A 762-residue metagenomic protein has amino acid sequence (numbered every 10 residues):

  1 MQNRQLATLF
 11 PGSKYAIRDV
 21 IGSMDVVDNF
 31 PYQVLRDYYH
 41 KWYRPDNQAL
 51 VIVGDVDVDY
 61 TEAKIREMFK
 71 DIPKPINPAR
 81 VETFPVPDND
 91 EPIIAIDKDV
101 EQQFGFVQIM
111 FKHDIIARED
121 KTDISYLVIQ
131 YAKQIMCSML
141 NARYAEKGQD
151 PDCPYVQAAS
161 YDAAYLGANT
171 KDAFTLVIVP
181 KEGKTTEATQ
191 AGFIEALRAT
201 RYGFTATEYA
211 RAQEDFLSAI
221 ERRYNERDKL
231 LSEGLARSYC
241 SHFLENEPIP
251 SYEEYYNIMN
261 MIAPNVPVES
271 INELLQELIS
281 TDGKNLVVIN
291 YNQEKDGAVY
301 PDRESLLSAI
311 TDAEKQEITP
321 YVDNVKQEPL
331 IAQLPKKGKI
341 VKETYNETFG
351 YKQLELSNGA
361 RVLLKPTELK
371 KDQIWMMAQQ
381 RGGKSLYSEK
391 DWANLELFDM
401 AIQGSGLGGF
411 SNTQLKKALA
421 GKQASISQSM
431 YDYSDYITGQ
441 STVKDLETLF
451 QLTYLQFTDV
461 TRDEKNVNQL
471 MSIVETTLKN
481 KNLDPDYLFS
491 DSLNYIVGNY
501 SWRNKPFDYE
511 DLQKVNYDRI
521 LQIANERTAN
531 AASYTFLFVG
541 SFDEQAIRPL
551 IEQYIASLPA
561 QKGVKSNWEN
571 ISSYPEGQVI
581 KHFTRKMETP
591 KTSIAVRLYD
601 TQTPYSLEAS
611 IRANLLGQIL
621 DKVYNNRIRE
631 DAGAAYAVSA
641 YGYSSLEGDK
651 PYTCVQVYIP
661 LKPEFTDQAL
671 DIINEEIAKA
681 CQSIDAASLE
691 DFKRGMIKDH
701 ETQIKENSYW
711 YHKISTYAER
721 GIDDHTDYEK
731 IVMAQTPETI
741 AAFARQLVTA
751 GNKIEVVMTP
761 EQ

Functional and structural regions predicted by a protein language model:
M1-D25, N47-V53, Q103-I124, Y144-N265 (+11 more regions): M16 family metallopeptidases and their MPP-like homologs
M1-F10, Y15-V34, Y38-P45, V53 (+4 more regions): Hydrophobic, small-residue-rich alpha-helical packing segments that form membrane-like cores
P31-R36, V515-Q522: Append "and occasionally in soluble cytosolic enzymes with long acidic Gly/Pro-rich linkers
Y43, T528-A529: Flexible, low-complexity linker/tail segments at the boundary of structured domains
D57-Y131, M136-N141, A145, Q149 (+9 more regions): Proteolytic maturation boundary segments
D463-V467, V564: Conserved short beta-strand edge segments in small beta-sheet-based binding/regulatory domains
